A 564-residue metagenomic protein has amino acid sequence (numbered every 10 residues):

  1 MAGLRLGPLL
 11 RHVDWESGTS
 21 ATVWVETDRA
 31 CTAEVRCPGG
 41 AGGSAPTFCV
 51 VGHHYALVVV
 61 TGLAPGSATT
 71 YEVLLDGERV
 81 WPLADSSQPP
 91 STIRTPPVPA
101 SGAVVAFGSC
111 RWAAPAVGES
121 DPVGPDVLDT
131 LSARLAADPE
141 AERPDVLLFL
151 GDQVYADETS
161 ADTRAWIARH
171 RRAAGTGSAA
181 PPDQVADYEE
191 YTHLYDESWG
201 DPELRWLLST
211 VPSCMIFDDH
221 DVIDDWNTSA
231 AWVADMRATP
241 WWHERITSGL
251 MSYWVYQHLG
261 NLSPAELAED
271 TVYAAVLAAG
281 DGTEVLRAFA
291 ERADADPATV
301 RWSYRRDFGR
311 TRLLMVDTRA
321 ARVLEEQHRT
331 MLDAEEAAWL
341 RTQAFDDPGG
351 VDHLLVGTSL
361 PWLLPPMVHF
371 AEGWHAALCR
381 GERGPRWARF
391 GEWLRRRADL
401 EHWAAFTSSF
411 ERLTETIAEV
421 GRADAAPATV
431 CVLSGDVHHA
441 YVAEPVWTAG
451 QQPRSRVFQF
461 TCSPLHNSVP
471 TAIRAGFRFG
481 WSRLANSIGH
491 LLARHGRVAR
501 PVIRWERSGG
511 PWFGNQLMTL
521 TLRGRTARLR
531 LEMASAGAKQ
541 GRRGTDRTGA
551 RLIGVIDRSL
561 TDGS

Functional and structural regions predicted by a protein language model:
M1-S564: Metal-dependent phosphoester/phosphodiester hydrolase catalytic core
